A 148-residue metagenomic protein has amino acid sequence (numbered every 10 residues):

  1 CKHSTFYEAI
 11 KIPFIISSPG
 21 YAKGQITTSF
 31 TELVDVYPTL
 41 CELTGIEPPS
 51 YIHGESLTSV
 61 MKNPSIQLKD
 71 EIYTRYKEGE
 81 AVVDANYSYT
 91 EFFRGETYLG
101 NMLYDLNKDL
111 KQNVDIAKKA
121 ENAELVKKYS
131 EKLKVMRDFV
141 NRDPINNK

Functional and structural regions predicted by a protein language model:
C1-Q25, E32: Histidine-centered active-site microenvironments of extracellular/periplasmic hydrolases and transferases
S4, T28, P48-S50: Short, surface-exposed helix-loop/turn micro-motifs enriched in polar/charged residues
Y7, E124-K127: Active-site regions of oxyanion-processing enzymes, predominantly non-cytosolic
A22, V34-Y37, E42-K111, E124 (+2 more regions): C-terminal cap/loop subdomain of S1 sulfatases and analogous C-terminal strand-loop tails that border
G24-T28, G45, A117: Conserved short-loop catalytic and cofactor-binding motifs
T28, E32, E121, L125: Conserved acidic
V114-N122: Active-site-proximal N-terminal segment of extracellular/periplasmic enzymes that hydrolyze or transfer
